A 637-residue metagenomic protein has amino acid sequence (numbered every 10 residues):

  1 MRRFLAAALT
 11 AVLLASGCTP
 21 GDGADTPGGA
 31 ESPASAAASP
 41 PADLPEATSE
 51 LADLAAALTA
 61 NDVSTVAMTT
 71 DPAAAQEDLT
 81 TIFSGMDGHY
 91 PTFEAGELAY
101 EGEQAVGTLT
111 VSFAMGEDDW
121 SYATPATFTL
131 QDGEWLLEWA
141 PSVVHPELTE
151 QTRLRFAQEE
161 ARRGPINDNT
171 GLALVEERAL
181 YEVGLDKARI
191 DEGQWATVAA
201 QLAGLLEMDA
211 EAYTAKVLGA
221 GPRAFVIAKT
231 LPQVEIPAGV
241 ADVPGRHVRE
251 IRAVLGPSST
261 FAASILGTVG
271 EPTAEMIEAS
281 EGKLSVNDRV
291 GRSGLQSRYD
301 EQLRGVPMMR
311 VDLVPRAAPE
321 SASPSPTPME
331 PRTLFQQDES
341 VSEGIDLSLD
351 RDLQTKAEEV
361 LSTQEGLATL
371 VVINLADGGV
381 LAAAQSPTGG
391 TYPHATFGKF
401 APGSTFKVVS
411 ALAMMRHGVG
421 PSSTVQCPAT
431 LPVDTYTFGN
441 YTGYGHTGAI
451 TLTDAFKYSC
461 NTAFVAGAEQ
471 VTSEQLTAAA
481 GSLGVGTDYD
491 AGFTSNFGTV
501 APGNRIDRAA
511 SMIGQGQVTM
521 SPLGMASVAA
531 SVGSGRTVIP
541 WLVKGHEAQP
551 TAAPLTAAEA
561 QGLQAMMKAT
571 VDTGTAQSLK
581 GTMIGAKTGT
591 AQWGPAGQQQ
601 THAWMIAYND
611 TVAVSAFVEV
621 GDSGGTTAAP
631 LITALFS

Functional and structural regions predicted by a protein language model:
R2-A7, L13-L44, G88, T537: C-terminal region of N-terminal signal peptides and the immediate post-cleavage residues of exported proteins
A37-L44, A52-A55, A67-T69, S112-M115 (+13 more regions): Second-shell loop/turn segments in exported
S39-A42, T48-D53, D62-V106: Short solvent-exposed beta->alpha transition segments
Y100-A157, M566: Exposed beta-sheet edge and beta->alpha loop/turn motif
T110, T129, L136-A140, V144-P146 (+4 more regions): Small/polar-residue-rich segments within soluble enzyme cores
I166-E176, A357, I373-A382: Short, glycine-anchored, charge-dense loop/turn motifs used at functional sites
A322-T333, G366-K399, A413-V620, G624: Beta-lactam-recognizing serine transpeptidase/beta-lactamase-like catalytic domain environment
S325-A368: Conserved, well-ordered alpha-helix/loop/beta-strand core segments that scaffold catalytic motifs
